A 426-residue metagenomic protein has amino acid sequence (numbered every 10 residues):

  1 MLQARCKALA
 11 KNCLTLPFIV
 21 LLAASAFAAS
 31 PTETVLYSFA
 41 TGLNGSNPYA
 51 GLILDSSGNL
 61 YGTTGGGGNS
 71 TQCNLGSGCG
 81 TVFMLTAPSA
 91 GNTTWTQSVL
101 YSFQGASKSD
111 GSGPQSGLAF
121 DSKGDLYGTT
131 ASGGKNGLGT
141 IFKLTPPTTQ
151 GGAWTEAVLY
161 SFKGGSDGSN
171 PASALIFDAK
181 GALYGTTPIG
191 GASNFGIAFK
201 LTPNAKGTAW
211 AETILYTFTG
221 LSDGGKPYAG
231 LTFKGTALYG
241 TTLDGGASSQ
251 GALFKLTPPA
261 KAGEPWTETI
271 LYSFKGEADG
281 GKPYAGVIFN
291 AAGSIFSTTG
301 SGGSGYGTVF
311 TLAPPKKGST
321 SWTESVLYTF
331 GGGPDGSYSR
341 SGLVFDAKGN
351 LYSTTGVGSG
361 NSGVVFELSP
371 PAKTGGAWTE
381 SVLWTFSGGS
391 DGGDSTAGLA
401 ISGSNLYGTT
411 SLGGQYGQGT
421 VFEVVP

Functional and structural regions predicted by a protein language model:
L2-P426: Extracellular beta-propeller repeat domains
